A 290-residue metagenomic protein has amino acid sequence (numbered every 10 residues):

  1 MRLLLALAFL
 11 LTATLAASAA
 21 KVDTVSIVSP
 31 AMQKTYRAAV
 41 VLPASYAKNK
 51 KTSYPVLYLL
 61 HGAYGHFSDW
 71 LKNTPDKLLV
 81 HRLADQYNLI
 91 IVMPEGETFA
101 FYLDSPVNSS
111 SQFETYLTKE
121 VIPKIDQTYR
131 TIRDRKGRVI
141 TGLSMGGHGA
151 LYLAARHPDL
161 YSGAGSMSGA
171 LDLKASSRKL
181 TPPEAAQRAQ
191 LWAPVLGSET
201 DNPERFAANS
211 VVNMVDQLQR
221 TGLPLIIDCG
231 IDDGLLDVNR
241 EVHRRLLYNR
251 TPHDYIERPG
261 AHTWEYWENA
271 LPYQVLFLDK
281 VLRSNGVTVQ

Functional and structural regions predicted by a protein language model:
L3-A13: Sec-dependent N-terminal signal peptides
L15-A19: Sec/Tat signal peptide C-region and signal peptidase I cleavage site
A20-Q290: Non-catalytic cap/lid and distal C-terminal segments of serine-dependent acyl enzymes
